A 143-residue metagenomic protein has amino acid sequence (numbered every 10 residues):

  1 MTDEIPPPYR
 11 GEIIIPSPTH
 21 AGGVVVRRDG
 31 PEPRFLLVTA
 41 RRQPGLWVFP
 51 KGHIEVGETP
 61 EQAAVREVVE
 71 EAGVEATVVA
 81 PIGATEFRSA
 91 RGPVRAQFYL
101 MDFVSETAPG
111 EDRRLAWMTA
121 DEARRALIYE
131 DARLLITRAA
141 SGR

Functional and structural regions predicted by a protein language model:
M1-D3, P7-R10, T59, V69 (+1 more regions): Ribonuclease/tRNase effector modules and their secretory precursors
M1-G30: Acidic, metal-coordinating catalytic segment for phosphate/diphosphate chemistry, firing primarily on the Nudix
T19-A21, P33, A96-Q97, R113: Change "...and in nucleic-acid phosphodiester-cleaving endonucleases..." to "...and in nucleic-acid processing enzymes
V25, T39, L100-D102: Short, well-ordered beta-strand micro-motif
P31, E106-A108: Short helix-loop capping/hinge motifs at secondary-structure junctions, enriched in acidic/polar residues
E32-E70, V74: Conserved Nudix-box catalytic region and its N-terminal flanking loop in Nudix hydrolases and closely related
V69, G73-E106: Active-site segment of metal-dependent pyrophosphate-handling enzymes, primarily the Nudix hydrolase catalytic core
L100, A108-A140: NUDIX/MutT-family hydrolases
